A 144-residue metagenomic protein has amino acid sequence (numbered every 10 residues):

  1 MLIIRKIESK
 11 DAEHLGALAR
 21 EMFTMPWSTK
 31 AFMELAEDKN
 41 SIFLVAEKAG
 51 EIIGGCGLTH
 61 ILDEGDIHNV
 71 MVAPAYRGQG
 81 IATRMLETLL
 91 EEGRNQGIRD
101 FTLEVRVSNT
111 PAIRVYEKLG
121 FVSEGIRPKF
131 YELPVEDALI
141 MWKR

Functional and structural regions predicted by a protein language model:
L2, K6-A75, L86-T88, E92 (+2 more regions): Acetyl-CoA-dependent GNAT
G50, G80, N109: Conserved G/P- and acidic residue-centered "switch" motifs that form tight phosphate/ATP-binding loops in soluble
T59, A73, R77, E104-S108 (+1 more regions): Residue-level recognition of the GNAT/N-acetyltransferase active site
I67, D100-V105: Conserved hydrophobic beta-strand within the GNAT/NAT acetyltransferase core sheet that lines the active-site cleft
G78-E91, R114-K118: Conserved acetyl-CoA-binding loop-helix of GNAT-fold acetyltransferases
L86, N109-A112, K129-P134: Short glycine/proline-centered loop/turn elements that form peptide/ligand docking sites
E104, V122-A138: Conserved catalytic-core motifs of GNAT/GCN5-like acyltransferases
Y116, F121, M141: Conserved active-site tyrosine of GNAT-family acetyltransferases
